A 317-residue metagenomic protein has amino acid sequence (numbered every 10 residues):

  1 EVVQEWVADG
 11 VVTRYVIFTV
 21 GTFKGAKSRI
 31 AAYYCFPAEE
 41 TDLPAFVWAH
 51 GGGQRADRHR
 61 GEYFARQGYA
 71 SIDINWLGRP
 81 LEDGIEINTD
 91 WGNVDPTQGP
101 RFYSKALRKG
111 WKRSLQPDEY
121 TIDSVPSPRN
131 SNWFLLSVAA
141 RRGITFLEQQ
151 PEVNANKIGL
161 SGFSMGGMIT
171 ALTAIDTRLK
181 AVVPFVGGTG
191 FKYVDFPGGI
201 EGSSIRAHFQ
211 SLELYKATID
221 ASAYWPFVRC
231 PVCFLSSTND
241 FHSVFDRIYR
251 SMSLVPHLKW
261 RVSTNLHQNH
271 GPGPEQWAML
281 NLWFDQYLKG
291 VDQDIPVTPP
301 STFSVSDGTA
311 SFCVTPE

Functional and structural regions predicted by a protein language model:
V2-T41, S311-V314: N-terminal cap/lid segment of alpha/beta-hydrolase-fold proteins
A31-Y34, D42-G51, S71: Short beta-strand element of the alpha/beta-hydrolase
E62-V138, T189-S203: Cap/lid segment of the alpha/beta-hydrolase catalytic domain
Q67, L135, R141-Q210: Primarily recognizes the serine-hydrolase "nucleophile elbow" in alpha/beta-hydrolase and SGNH/GDSL folds
V228, F234-S236: Short beta-strand/loop motif that positions the catalytic acidic residue of the alpha/beta-hydrolase fold
V244-S253: Short alpha-helix in the alpha/beta-hydrolase fold that links the catalytic acid
V255-G271: Catalytic histidine neighborhood in serine/cysteine hydrolases with alpha/beta-hydrolase-type architecture
D285-E317: Surface beta-strand/loop "capping" patches
